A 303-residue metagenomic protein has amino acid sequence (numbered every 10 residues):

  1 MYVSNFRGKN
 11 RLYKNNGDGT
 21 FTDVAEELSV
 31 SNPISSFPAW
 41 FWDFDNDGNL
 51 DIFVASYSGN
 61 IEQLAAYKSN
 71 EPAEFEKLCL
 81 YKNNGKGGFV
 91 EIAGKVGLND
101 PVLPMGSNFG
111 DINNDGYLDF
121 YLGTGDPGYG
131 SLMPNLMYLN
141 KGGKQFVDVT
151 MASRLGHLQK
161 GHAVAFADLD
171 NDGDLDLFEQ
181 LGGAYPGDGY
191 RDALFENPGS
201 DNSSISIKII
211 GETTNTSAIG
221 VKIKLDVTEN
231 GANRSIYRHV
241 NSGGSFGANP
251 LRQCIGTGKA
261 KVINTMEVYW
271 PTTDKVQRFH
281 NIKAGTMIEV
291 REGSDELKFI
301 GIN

Functional and structural regions predicted by a protein language model:
M1-S4, I52-A55, F120-T124, L177-L181 (+1 more regions): Hydrophobic beta-strand segments that make up the repeating blades of beta-propeller and related beta-repeat
Y2, L12-Y13, F21, F41-F44 (+7 more regions): Conserved hydrophobic/aromatic "anchor" residues that stabilize well-ordered secondary structure elements
K9-L12, L78, G130, N135 (+2 more regions): Structural signal for beta-propeller blades
Y13-I34, N60, A66-V102, P134 (+5 more regions): Blade-edge motifs of beta-propeller repeat domains
K14, E27-L28, F37-N46, K95-V96 (+4 more regions): Beta-propeller blade termini
D47, D51, D115, D119 (+2 more regions): Acidic carboxylate motifs that coordinate Ca2+ or other divalent cations, activating on Asp/Glu
A55-A73, L122-S131, G182-G187: Short, conserved, GDST-rich strand-edge loop motifs in beta-rich repeat architectures
Q145-V147, M151-K160, A165, L169-N303: Gly/Ser/Thr/Pro-enriched helix-cap/hinge segments flanking short amphipathic alpha-helices
